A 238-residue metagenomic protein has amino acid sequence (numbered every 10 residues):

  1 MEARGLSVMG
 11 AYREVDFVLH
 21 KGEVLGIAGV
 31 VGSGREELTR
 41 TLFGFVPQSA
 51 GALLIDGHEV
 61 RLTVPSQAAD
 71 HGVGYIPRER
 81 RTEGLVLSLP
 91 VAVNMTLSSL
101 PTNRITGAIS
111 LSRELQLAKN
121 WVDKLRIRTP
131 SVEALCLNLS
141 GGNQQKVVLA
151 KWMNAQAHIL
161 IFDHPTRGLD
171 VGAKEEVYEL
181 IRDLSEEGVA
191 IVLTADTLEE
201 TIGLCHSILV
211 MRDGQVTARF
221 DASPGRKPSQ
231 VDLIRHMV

Functional and structural regions predicted by a protein language model:
M1-V238: Glycine-rich phosphate-binding loops of nucleotide-dependent enzymes
